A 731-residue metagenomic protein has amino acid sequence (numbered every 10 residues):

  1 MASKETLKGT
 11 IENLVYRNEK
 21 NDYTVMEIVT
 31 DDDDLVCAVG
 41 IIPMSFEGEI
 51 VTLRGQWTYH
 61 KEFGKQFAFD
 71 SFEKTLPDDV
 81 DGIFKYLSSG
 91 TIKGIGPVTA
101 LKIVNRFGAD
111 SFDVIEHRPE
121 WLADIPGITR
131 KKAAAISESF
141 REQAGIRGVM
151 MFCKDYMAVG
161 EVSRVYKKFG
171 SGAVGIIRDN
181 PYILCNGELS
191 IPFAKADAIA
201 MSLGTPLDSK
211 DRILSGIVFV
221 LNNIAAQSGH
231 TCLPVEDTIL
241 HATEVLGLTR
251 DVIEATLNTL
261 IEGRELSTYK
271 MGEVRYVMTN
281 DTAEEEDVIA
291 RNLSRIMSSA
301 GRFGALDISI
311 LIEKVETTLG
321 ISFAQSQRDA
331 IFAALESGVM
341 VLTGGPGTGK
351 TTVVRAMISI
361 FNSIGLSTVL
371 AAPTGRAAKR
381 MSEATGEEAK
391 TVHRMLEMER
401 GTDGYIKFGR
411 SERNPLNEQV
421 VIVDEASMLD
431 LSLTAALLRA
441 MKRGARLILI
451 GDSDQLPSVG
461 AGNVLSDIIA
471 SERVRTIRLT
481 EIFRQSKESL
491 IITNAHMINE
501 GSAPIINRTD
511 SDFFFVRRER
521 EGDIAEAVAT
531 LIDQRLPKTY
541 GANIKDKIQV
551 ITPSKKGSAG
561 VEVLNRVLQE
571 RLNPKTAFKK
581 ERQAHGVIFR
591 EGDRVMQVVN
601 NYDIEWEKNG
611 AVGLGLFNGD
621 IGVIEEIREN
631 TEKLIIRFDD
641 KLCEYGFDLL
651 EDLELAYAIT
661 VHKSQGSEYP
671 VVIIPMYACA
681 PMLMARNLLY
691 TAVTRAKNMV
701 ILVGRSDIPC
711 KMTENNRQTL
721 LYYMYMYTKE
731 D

Functional and structural regions predicted by a protein language model:
M1-L306, I310: Accessory, non-ATPase domains that flank or precede helicase/AAA+ motor cores in DNA-metabolism machines
G48-I50, G592, G619: Loop/turn positions that initiate beta-strands
I310-G338: Conserved pre-motif I regulatory segment
R328-I331, E336-T509: ASCE P-loop NTPase helicase motor core
S453-L614: Conserved helicase motor core of P-loop NTPases
E500, N618-D731: C-terminal accessory regions
